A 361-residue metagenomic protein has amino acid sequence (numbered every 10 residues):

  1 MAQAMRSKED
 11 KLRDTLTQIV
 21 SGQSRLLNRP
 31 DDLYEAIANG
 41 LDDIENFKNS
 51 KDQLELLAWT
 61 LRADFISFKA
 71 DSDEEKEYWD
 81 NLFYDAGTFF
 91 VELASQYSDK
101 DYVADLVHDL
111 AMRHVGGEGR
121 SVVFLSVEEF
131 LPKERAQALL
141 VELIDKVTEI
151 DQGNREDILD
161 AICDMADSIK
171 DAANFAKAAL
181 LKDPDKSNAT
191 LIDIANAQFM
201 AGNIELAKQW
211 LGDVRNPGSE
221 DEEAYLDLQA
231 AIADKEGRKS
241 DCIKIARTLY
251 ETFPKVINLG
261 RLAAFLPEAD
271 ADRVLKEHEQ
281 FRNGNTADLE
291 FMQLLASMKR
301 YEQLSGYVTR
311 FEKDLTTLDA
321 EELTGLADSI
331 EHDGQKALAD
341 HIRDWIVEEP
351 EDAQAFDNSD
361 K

Functional and structural regions predicted by a protein language model:
M1-K361: Eukaryote-biased, non-catalytic alpha-solenoid scaffold regions
